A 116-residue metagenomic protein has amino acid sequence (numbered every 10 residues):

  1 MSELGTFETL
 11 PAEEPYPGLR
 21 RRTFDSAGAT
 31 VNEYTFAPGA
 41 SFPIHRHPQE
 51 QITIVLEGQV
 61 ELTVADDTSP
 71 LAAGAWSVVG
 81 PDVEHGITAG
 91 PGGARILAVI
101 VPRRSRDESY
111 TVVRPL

Functional and structural regions predicted by a protein language model:
M1-G28, E108-L116: A short, N-terminal "cap"/entry segment at the start of jelly-roll beta-barrel domains of the cupin/DSBH fold
V31-R46: Conserved short histidine dyad/triad with adjacent acidic residue
Q49-V60: Glycine- and acidic-residue-biased ligand/ion/polar-headgroup-sensing regions
D66-P81: Short acidic-glycine-tyrosine-enriched beta hairpin
P81-R106: Ligand-binding loop in jelly-roll beta-barrel domains
